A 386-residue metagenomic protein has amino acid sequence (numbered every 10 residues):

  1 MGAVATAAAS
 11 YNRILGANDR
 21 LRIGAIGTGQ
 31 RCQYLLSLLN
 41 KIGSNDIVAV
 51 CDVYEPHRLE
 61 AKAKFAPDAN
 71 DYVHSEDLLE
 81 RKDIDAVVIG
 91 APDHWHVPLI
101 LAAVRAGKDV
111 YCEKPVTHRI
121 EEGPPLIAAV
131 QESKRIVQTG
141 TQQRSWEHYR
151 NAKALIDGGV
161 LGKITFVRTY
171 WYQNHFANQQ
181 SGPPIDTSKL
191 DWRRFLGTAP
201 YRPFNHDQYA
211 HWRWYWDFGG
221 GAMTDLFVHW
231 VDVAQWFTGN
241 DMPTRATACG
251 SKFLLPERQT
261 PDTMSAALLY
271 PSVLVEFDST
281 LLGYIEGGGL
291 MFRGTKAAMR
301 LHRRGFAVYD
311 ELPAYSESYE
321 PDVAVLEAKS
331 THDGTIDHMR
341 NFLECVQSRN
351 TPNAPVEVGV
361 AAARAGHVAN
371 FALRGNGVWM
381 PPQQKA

Functional and structural regions predicted by a protein language model:
G2-F65, Q143-W146, A234: N-terminal Rossmann-like dinucleotide-binding module
C32, H96, W230: Catalytic nucleophile loop
A69-H74: Conserved SAM-binding strand-loop segment of SAM-dependent methyltransferases
A86-V88: N-terminal Rossmann-like NAD(P) cofactor-binding module of classical short-chain dehydrogenase/reductase
P92, V97-S145, G159: Beta-strand-loop-alpha-helix segment that lines the small-molecule cofactor/substrate pocket of alpha/beta enzymes
Q138-T141, F166-Y170: Short glycine/serine/threonine-enriched helix-capping/active-site loop that flanks the nucleotide-sugar donor pocket
R150-N151, K163, R168, H175-R213 (+4 more regions): Contiguous beta-strand/loop segments that form the cofactor/metal-binding neighborhood of enzyme cores
